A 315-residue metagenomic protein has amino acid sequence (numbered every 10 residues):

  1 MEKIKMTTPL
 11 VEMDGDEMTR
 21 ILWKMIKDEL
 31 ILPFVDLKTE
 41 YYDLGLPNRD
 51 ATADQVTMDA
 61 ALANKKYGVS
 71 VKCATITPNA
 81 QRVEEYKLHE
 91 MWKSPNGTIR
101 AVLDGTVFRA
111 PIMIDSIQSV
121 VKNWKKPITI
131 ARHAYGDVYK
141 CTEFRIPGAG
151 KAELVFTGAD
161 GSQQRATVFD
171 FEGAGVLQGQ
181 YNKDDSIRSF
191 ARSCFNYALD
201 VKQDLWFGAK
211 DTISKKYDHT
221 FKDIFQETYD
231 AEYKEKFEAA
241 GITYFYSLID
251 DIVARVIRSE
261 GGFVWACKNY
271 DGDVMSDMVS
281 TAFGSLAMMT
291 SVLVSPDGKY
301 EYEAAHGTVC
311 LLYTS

Functional and structural regions predicted by a protein language model:
K3-T8, M18-W23, K27-A53, A61-N64: N-terminal alpha-helical transmembrane segments of multi-pass membrane transport and channel/translocase proteins
K5, R145-G179: Gly-rich Lys/Arg/Thr-decorated short loops/hinges at beta-loop-alpha junctions or inter-strand turns that position
T7, M13-M25, T167-Y246: Glycine-rich phosphate/diphosphate-binding loop of Rossmann-like nucleotide-binding domains
P47-F156, Q163, Y270, V274: N-terminal glycine-rich phosphate/adenylate-binding segment common to multiple enzyme folds
A51-Q55, K215-Q226, V256-F263, Y270 (+1 more regions): Short glycine/threonine-rich loop-to-helix capping motif typified by GTGT followed within a few residues by an Asp-Pro
N64-T77, E235-E303: Glycine-rich phosphate-binding loop
Y313-T314: Conserved small/polar residues in nucleotide/adenosyl-binding loops
